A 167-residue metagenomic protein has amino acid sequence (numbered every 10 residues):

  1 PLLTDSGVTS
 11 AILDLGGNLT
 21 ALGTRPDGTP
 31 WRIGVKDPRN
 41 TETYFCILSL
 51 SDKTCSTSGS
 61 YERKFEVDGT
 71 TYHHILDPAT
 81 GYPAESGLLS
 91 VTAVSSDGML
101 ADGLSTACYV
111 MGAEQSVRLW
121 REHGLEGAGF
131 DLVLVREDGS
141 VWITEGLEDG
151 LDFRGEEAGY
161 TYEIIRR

Functional and structural regions predicted by a protein language model:
P1-R167: Mature catalytic core of soluble alpha/beta enzymes
